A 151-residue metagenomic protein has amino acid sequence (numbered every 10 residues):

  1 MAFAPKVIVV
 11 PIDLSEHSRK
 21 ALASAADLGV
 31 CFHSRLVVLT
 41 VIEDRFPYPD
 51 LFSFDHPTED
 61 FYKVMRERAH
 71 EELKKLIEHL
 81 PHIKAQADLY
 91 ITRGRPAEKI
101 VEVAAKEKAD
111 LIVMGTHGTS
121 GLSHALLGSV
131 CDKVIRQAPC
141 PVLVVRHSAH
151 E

Functional and structural regions predicted by a protein language model:
M1-F3, H17, C31, I77-I112 (+1 more regions): Structural beta-alpha unit
A2-D55: Small/aliphatic-rich secondary-structure junction motif
S18, L22, Y62-H70, L127: Amphipathic, non-transmembrane alpha-helical scaffold segments
L39, D88-T92, L143: General small-molecule cofactor/ligand-binding pocket signal
V41-E71, E151: Acidic, proline/glycine-rich short linear motifs
R68, I91-R95, H117: Short beta->alpha linker loops
E102-E151: Gly/Ser-rich helix-loop-strand patches that form or flank binding pockets for ribonucleotide-derived cofactors
